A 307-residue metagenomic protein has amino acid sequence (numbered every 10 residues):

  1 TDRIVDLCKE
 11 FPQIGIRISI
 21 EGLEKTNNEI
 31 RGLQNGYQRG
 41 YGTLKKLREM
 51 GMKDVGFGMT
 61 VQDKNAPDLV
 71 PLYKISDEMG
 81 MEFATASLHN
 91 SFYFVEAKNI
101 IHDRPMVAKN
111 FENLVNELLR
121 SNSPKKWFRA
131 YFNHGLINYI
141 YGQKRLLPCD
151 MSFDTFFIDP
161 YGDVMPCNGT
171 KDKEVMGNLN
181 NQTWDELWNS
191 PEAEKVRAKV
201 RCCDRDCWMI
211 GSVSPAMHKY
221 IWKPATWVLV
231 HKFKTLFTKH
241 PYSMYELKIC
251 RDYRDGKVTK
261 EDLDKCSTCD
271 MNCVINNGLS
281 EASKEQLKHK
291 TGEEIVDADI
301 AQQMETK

Functional and structural regions predicted by a protein language model:
D2-I4: Alpha-helical scaffolding within the catalytic cores of extracellular/periplasmic polymer-degrading hydrolases
D6-L7, R145-L147, V196-R197: Short, flexible, glycine/charge-rich loop motifs used to bind or transfer phosphoryl groups or to couple energy/partner
L7, I30, N110, L114-E117 (+4 more regions): Residues that form generic nucleotide/phosphate-binding pockets
E10, I14-E21, K25-M165, G169-N178 (+6 more regions): Radical SAM enzyme [4Fe-4S]-AdoMet core and its adjacent flexible, acidic and glycine-rich loops/tails across
P166-K307: Flexible mid-to-C-terminal extensions adjoining Fe-S/redox cofactors in radical SAM and related proteins
